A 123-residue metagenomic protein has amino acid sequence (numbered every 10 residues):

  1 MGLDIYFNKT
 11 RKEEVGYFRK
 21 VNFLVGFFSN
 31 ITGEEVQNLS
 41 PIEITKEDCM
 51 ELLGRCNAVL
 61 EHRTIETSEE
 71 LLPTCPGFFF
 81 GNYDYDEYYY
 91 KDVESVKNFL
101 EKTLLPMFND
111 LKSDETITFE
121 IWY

Functional and structural regions predicted by a protein language model:
M1-Y123: Acidic (Asp/Glu-rich) sequence patches and key acidic residues that form negatively charged surfaces used
